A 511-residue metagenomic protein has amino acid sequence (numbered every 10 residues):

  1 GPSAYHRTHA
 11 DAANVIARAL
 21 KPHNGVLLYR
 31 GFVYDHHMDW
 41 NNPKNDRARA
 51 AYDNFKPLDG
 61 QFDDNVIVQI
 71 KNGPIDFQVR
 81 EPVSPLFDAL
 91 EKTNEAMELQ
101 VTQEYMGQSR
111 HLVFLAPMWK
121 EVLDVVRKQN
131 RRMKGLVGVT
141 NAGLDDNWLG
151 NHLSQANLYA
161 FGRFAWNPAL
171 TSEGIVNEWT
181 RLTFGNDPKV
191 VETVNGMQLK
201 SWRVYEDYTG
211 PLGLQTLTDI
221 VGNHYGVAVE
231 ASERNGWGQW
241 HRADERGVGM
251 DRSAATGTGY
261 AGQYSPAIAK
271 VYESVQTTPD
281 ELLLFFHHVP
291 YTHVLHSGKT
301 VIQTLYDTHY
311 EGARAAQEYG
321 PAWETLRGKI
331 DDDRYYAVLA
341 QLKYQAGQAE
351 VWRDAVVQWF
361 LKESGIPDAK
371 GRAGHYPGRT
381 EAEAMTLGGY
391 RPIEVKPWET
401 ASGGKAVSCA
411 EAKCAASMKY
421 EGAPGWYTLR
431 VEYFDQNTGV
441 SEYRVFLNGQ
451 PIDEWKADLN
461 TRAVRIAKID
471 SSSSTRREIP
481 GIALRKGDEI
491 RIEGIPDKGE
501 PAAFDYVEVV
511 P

Functional and structural regions predicted by a protein language model:
G1-D187: Catalytic-core regions of glycoside hydrolase
V66, M97, Y205, A416 (+1 more regions): A broad, low-specificity signal marking well-ordered, structured residues that form hydrophobic/aromatic
G73, E104, F184, E206 (+3 more regions): Residue-level marker of positions within ordered structural domains that often coincide with functionally constrained
S84-L86, L115-P117, R131, A231 (+4 more regions): Exposed boundary/loop context
V125-E381, V395-K396, C409, A416 (+1 more regions): Catalytic domains of carbohydrate-active enzymes that cleave complex glycans
I366-P511: Extracytoplasmic
